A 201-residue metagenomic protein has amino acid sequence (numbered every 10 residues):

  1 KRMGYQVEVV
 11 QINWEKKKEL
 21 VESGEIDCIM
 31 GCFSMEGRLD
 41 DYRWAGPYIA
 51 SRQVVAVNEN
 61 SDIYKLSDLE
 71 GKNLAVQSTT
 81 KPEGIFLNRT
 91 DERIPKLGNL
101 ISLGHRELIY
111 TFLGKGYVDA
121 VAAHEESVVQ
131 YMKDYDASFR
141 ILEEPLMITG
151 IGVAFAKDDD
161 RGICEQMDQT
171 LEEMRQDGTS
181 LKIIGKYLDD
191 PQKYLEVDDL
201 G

Functional and structural regions predicted by a protein language model:
K1-M3, I63, S67-K81, V153-P191: Extended ligand-binding regions for polar small-molecule ligands
K1-Q6, P82-L103, M132-D136: Ligand-binding cleft/hinge of the Venus flytrap
Q6-D68, R140, P145: Acidic, polar ligand-binding/catalytic clefts
E8-E19, L100-T111, K115, T149: Short helix-initiation/N-cap motifs at beta->coil->alpha
W14-E15, F33-M35, I49, N58-S61 (+6 more regions): Solvent-exposed coil/turn segments that connect beta secondary-structure elements in extracytoplasmic/periplasmic
K16-E19, C32-D41, I85-N88, F112-I148: A ligand-binding cleft/hinge motif common to bilobed small-molecule-binding domains
K18, E22, I26, R52 (+9 more regions): Extracytoplasmic/secreted envelope proteins and their assembly/folding machinery, especially bacterial periplasmic
A50-V57, K133-E172, D190-G201: Periplasmic-binding protein-like
